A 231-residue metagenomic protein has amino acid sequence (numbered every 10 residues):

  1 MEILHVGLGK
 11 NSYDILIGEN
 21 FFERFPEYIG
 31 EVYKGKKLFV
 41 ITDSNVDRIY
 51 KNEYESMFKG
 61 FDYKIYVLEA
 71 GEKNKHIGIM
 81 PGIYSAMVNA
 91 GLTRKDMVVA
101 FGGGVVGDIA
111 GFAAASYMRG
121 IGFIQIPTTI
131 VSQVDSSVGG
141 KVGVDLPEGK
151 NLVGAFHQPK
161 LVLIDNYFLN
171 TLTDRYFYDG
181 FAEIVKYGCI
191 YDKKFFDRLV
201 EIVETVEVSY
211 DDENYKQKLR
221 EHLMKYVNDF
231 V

Functional and structural regions predicted by a protein language model:
M1-M97, A182, K186: ATP/NTP phosphate-donor binding region
L16, F112-V208: A glycine/threonine-rich phosphate-anchoring loop and its flanking beta-alpha core in nucleotide/phosphate-binding
Y50, H76-I79, I126, F177 (+3 more regions): General structural feature for long, well-ordered alpha-helical segments within catalytic domains of soluble enzymes
Y84, A182, V200, M224-V231: Amphipathic, well-packed alpha-helical segments that form the structural scaffold of globular domains
G104: Acidic-aromatic/histidine active-site loop/patch
G107: Catalytic nucleophile loop
V206-V231: Oxyanion-binding "anion nests"
